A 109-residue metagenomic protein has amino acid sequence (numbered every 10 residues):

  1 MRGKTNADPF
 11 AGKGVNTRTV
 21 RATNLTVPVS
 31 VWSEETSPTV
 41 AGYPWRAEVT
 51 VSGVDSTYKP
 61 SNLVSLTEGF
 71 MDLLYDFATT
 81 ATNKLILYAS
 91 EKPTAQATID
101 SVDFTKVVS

Functional and structural regions predicted by a protein language model:
M1-E34, K106-S109: Glycine-rich, low-complexity segments
V27-S109: Extracellular attachment/recognition segments
